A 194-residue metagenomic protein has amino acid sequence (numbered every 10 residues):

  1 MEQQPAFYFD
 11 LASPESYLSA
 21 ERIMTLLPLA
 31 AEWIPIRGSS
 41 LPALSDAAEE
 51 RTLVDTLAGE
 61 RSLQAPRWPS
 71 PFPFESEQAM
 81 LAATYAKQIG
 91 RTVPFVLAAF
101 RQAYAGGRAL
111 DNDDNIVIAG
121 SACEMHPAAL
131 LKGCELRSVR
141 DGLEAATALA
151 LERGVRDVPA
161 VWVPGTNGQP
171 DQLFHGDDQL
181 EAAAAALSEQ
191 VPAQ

Functional and structural regions predicted by a protein language model:
M1-A6: Extreme N-terminal starter segment of soluble prokaryotic enzymes
F7, A12-L29, R101-Q194: C-terminal cap of thioredoxin/glutaredoxin-like
Y8-L11, E15-G106, Q194: Structural alpha/beta surface segment adjacent to cysteine/selenocysteine redox centers across thiol/disulfide enzymes
